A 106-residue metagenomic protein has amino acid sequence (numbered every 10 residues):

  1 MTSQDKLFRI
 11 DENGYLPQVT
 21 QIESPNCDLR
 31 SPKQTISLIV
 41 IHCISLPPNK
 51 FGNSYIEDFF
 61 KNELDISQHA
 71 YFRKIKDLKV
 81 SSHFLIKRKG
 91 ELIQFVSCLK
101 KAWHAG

Functional and structural regions predicted by a protein language model:
T2-L29, S45-G106: Active-site-adjacent loop/helix surface patches within enzyme catalytic domains that shape the substrate-binding cleft
P32-T35: Flexible, charged surface loops at secondary-structure boundaries
S37-H42: Short beta-strand element of the alpha/beta-hydrolase
